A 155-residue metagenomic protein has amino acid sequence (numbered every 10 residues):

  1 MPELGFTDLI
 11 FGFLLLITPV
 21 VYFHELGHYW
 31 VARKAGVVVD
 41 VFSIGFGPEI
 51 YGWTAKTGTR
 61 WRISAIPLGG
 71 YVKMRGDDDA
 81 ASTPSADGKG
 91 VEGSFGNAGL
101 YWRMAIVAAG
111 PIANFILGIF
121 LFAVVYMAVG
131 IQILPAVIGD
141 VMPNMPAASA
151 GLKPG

Functional and structural regions predicted by a protein language model:
M1-F13, I17, V129: C-terminal recognition in membrane/secretory proteostasis and scaffolding
P2, R33-L121: Membrane-embedded helix-turn/re-entrant segments that form the catalytic/gating core of multi-pass membrane enzymes
L14, T18-Y22, I112-I119: Residue-level signal for the membrane-embedded core of alpha-helical transmembrane segments, especially mid-helix
L16-V20, H28, M127: Alpha-helical transmembrane segments
V21-R33, G110: Active-site recognition of the HExxH zinc-binding catalytic motif
H24, I63, G110, A147 (+1 more regions): Terminal peptide-recognition signature
W30, K34, A123-A128: Structural signature of transmembrane alpha-helix termini at the membrane-water interface
I119, V125-P154: PDZ/PDZ-like domain segments forming the peptide/carboxylate-binding groove, activating on the N-terminal beta-strands
